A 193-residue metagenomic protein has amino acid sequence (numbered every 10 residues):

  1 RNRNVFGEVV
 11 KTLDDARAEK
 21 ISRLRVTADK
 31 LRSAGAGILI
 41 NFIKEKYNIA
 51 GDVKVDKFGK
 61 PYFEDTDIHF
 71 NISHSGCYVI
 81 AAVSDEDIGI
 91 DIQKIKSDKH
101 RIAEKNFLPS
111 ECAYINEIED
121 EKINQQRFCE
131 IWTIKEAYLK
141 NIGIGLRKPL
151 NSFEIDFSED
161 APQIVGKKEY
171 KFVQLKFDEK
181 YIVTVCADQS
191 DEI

Functional and structural regions predicted by a protein language model:
R1-I193: Core catalytic alpha/beta fold that binds nucleotide/phospho-ligands
